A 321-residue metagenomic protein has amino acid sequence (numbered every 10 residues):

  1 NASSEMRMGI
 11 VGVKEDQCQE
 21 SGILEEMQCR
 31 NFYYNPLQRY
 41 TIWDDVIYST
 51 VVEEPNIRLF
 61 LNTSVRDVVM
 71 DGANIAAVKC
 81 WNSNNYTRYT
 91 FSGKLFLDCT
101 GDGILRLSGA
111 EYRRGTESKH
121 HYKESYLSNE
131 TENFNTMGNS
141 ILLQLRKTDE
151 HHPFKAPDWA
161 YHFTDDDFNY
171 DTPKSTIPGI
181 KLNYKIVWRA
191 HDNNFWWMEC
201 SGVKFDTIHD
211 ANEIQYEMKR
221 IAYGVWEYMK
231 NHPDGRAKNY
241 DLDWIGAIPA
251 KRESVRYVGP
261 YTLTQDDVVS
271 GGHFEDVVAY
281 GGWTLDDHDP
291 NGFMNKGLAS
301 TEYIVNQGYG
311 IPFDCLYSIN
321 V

Functional and structural regions predicted by a protein language model:
N1, N62, W81, C99-G101 (+1 more regions): Active-site-proximal beta-strand/loop segments in catalytic clefts of secreted hydrolases
N1-D67, D71, M137-L143: Conserved N-terminal/central alpha/beta ligand/cofactor-binding core
S4-R7, I75, L127-T131: Short low-complexity, flexible loop/linker segments enriched in glycine and/or proline with clustered acidic
Q28-Q38, A77-K79, F205, H209: Helix-loop-beta segment of a Rossmann-like dinucleotide-binding subdomain
P36, I47-V51, R58, K79 (+2 more regions): N-terminal glycine-rich phosphate/pyrophosphate-binding loop and immediately adjacent elements
S64-V65, I75, L242: A broad structural signal for short, well-ordered beta-strand segments within beta-sheet-rich domains
V69-T90, F96: Conserved beta-strand-loop-beta-strand element in the redox core of flavoprotein oxidoreductases
Y86-V321: Flavin (FAD/FMN)-binding glycine-rich loop and adjacent Rossmann-like elements that form
